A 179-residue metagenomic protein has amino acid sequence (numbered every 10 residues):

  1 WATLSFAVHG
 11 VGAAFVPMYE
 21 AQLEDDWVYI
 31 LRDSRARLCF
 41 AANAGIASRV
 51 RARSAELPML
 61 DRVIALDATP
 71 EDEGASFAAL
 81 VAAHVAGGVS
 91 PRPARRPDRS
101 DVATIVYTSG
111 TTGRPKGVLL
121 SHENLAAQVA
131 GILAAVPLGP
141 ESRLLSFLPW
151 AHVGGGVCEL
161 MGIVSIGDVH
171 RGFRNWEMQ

Functional and structural regions predicted by a protein language model:
L4, S121, G156: Motif I (Walker A/P-loop) of helicase-class P-loop NTPases
S5-V11, R32-D33, H152, M161-S165: Short hydrophobic alpha-helices that are characteristic scaffold elements of the AMP-binding
G10-L80: Structural core segment of the AMP-binding/adenylate-forming
L23-D26, S121-N124, R174-E177: Short loop/turn segments at beta->alpha junctions
A65, V85-Y107, R114, P137-R143: Conserved pre-ATP/AMP-binding loop-to-beta segment of ANL
A103-V129: Conserved AMP-binding A3 loop
A126-R143, W150-Q179: Conserved AMP-binding/adenylation subdomain of ANL enzymes
